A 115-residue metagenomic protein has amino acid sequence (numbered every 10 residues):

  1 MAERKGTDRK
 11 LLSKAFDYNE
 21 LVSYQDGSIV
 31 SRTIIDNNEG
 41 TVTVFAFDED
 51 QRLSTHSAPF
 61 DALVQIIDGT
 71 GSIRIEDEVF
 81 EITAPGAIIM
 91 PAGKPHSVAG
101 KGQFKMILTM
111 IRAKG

Functional and structural regions predicted by a protein language model:
M1-E39: A short, N-terminal "cap"/entry segment at the start of jelly-roll beta-barrel domains of the cupin/DSBH fold
S28, T43-A58: Conserved short histidine dyad/triad with adjacent acidic residue
T41, T70-S72, V79, P95 (+1 more regions): Structural motif
A46-D48, A58-I73: Short, conserved beta-strand element in jelly-roll/cupin
I67-D68, T83-A84, G102: A cytosolic small-molecule/anion-sensing beta-strand core signal
D77-A92: Short acidic-glycine-tyrosine-enriched beta hairpin
A92-G115: Ligand-binding loop in jelly-roll beta-barrel domains
